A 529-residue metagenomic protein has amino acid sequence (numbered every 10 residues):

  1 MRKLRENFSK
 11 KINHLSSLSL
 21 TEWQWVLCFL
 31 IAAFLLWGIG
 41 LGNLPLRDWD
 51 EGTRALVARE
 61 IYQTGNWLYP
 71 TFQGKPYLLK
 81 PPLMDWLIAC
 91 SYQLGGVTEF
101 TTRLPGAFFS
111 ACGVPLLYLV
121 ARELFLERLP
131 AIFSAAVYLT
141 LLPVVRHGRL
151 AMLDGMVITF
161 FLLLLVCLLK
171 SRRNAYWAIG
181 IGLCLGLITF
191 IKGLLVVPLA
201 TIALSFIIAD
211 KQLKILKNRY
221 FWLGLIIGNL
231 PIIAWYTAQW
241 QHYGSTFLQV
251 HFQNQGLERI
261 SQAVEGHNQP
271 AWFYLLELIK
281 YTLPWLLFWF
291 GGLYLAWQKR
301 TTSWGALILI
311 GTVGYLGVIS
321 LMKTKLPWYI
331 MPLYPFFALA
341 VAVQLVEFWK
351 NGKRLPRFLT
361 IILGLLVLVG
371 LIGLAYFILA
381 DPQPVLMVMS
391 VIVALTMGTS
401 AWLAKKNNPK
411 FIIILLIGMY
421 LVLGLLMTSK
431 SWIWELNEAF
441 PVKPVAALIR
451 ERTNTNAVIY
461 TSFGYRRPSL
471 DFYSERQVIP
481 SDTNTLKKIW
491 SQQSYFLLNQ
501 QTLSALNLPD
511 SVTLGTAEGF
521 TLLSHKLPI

Functional and structural regions predicted by a protein language model:
R2-F8, A175, I179, L183 (+1 more regions): Membrane-embedded architecture of ER/inner-membrane glycosylation machinery
R2-L355, T516-S524: Membrane-integral, polyisoprenol-dependent glycosyltransferases of the GT-C/oligosaccharyltransferase superfamily
